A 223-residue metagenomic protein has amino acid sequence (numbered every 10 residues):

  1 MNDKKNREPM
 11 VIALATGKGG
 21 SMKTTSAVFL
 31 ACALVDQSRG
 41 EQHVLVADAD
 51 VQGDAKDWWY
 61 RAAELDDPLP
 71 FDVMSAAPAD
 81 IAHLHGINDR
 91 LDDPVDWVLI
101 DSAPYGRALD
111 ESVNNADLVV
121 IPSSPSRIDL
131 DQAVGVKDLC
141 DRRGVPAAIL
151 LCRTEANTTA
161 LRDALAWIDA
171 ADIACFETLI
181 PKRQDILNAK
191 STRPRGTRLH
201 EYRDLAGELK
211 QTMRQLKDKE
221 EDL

Functional and structural regions predicted by a protein language model:
M1-V11, Q215-L223: Acidic-aromatic/histidine active-site loop/patch
K4-S21, V28-L99, A103-G106, D110-E111 (+1 more regions): P-loop/Walker-type NTP enzyme "switch/lid" segment
L45-V46, I121, I149-L151: Structural beta-sheet core signal
Y105-S126: Inter-motif core of Ras-like GTPase G domains
L130-C152: Conserved C-terminal guanine-recognition region of P-loop GTPase G domains, centered on the G4
E155, A164-R195, Q211: Beta-strand-loop-alpha "switch" segments that mediate conformational coupling across diverse proteins
G196-L223: NTP-binding/hydrolysis catalytic cores, primarily Walker-type P-loop NTPases
